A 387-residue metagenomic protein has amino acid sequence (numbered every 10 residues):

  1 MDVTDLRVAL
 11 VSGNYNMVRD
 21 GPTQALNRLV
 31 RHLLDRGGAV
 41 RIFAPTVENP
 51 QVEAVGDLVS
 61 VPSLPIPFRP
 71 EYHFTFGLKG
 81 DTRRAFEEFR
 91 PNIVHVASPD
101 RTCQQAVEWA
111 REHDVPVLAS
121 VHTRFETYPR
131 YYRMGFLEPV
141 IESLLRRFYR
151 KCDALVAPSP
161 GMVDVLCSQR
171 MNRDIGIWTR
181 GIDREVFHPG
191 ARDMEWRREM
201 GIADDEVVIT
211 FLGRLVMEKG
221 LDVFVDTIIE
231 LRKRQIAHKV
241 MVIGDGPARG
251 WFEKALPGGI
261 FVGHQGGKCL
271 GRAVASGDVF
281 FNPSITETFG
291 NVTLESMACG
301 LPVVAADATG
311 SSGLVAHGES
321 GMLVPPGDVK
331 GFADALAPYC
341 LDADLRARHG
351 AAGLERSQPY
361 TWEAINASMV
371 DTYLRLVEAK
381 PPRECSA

Functional and structural regions predicted by a protein language model:
M1-P62, W362, L374, C385: N-terminal subdomain of nucleotide-sugar transferases
A44, V59-P62, E138, E142-D193: Donor nucleotide-sugar binding/catalytic pocket of nucleotide-sugar-dependent glycosyltransferases
F86, Y149, H264-Q265, R272-G277: Short alpha-helical donor nucleotide-sugar binding micro-motif in glycosyltransferases
P99, I285: Aromatic "clamp/platform" in nucleotide-sugar-dependent glycosyltransferases that forms part of the donor/acceptor
A203-K219, V225-I229: Conserved donor-binding/catalytic core segment of Leloir-type glycosyltransferases
R249-G271: Nucleotide-activated donor-binding/catalytic signature segment of Leloir-type glycosyltransferases, i.e., the conserved
T293, P302-A305, V315: Short hydrophobic beta-strand element within catalytic cores of glycosyltransferases and related nucleotide-activated
H317-G318, M322-V329, A337-D344: Conserved acidic donor-binding segment of nucleotide-sugar-dependent glycosyltransferases
